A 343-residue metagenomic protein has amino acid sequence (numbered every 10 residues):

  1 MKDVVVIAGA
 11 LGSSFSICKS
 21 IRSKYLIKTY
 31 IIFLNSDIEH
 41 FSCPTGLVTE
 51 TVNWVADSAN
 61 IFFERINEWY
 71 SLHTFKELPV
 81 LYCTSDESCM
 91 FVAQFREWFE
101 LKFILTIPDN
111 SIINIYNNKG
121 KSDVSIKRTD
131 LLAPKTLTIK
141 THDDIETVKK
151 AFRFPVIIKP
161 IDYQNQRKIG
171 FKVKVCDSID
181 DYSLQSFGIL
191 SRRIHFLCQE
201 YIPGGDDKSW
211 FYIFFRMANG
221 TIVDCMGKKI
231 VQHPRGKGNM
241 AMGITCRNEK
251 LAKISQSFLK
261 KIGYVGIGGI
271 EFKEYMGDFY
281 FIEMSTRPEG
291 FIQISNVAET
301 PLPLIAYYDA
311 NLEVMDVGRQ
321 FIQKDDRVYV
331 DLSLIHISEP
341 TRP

Functional and structural regions predicted by a protein language model:
M1-P108, D143: ATP-binding N-terminal substructure of ATP-dependent carboxylate-amine bond-forming enzymes
I115-L197, D206, A218-N219, E249: Active-site nucleotide/adenylate-binding loops and adjacent lid/helix of ATP-dependent enzymes
I179-R235, C246-Q256, K273-Y280: Phosphate-binding site of ATP-dependent enzymes
Q232, M240-M242, S285-E299: Glycine-rich phosphate/pyrophosphate-binding beta-alpha loops
K260-Q293: Conserved metal-phosphate-binding beta-hairpin within the catalytic cores of diverse ATP-dependent phosphoryl-transfer
V265-I270, D316-I322: Flexible, glycine/charged-enriched surface loops at secondary-structure junctions
P303-M315: Internal hydrophobic alpha-helix adjacent to the cofactor/substrate pocket in enzyme cavities
S333-P343: Residue-level detector of conserved catalytic or cofactor/ligand-binding positions in enzyme active sites
